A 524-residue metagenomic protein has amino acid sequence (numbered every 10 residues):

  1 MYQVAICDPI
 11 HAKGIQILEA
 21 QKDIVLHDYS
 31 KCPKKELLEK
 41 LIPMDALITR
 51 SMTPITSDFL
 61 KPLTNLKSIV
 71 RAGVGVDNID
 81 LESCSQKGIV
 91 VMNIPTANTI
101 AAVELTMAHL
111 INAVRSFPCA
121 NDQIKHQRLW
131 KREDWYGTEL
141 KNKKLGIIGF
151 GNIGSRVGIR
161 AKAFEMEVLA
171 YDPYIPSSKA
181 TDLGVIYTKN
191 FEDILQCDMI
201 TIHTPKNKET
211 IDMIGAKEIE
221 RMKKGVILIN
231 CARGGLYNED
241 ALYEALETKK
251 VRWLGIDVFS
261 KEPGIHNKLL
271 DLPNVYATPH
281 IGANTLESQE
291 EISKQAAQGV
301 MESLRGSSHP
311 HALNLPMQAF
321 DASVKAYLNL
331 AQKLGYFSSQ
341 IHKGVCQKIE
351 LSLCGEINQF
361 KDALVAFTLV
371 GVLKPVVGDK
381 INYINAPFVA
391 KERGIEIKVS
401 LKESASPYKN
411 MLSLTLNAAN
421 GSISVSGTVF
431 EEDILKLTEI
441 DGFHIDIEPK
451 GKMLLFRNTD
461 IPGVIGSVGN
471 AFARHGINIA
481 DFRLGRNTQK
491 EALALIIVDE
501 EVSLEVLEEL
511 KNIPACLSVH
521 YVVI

Functional and structural regions predicted by a protein language model:
M1-V91, D193, G215-K217, R486: An N-terminal-biased, well-structured beta-alpha scaffold segment characteristic of Rossmann-like dinucleotide-binding
T53-L60, I175-N267: Rossmann-like adenosine-cofactor binding region
K87, P95-K144, R156-I159, H311: Phosphate-binding beta-alpha-beta segment of Rossmann-like dinucleotide-binding domains, i.e., the NAD(P)
K87, V91-M92, G225-H342, D362 (+1 more regions): Rossmann-like dinucleotide-binding domain for NAD(H)/NADP(H)
V103-D122, K143, K162-M166, K294-S307 (+1 more regions): Oxidoreductase and adenylate-handling cofactor-binding alpha/beta cores
F150-G151: Glycine-rich Rossmann-fold phosphate-binding loop(s) that bind the pyrophosphate of adenine dinucleotide cofactors
A163-T181: NAD(P)-binding Rossmann-fold cofactor-contacting core
M317-A322, A326-I357, K361-I524: A conserved regulatory-domain signal marking ACT and ACT-like small-molecule sensing domains and adjacent regulatory
